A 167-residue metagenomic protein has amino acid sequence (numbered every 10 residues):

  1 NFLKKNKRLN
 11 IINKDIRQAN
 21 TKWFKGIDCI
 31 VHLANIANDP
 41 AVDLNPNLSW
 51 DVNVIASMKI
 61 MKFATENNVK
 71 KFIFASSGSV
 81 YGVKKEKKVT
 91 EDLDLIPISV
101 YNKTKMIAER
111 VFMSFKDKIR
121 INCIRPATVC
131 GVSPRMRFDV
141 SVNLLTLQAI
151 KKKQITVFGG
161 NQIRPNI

Functional and structural regions predicted by a protein language model:
K5-Q18: Rossmann-fold cofactor-recognition segment
I16-V52: NAD(P)H-binding glycine-rich loop region in Rossmannoid oxidoreductase-like domains and their noncatalytic homologs
C29, L44, L48-K59, L95 (+2 more regions): Glycine-rich NAD(P)-binding loop of the Rossmann-fold in SDR/ketoreductase-type enzymes
I30-I36, F72-G78, I124-P126: SDR active-site strand-loop-helix element
P40-N47, V83-K87, P134-R135: Conserved catalytic-core motifs of eukaryotic protein kinase domains, centered on the activation segment
S57-M58, N102, M106-M113, T146: Conserved active-site helix of classical SDR/Rossmann-fold NAD(P)-dependent CH-OH oxidoreductases
M58-V100: Conserved Rossmann-fold NAD(P)-dependent oxidoreductase catalytic core, especially the SDR/UDP-sugar
R110-N166: NAD(P)-dependent short-chain dehydrogenase/reductase
